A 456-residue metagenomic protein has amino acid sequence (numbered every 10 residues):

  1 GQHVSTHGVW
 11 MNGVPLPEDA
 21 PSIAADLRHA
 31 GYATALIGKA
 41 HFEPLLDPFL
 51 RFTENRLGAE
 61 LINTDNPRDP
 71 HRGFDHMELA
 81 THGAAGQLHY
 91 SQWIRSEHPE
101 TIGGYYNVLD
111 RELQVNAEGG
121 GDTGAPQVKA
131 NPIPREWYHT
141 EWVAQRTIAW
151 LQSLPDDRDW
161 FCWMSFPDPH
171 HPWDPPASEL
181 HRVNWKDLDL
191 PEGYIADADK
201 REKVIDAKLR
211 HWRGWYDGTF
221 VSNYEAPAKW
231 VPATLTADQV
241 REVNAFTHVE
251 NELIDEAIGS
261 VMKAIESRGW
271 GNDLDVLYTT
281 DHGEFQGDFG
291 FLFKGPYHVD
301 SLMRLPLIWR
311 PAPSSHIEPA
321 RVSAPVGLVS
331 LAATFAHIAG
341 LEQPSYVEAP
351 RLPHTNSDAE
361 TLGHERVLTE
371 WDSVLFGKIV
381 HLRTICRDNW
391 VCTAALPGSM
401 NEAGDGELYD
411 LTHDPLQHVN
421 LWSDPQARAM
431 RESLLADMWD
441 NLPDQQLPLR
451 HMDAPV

Functional and structural regions predicted by a protein language model:
G1-A395, M400-G404, H418-A436, R450: Formylglycine-dependent sulfatase
D414: Intrinsically disordered, low-complexity polar regions and short flexible loop motifs
D444: Functionally engaged cysteine thiol sites
L447-V456: Short, charged, surface-exposed hinge/linker loops at domain edges that act as mobile lids or interdomain connectors
